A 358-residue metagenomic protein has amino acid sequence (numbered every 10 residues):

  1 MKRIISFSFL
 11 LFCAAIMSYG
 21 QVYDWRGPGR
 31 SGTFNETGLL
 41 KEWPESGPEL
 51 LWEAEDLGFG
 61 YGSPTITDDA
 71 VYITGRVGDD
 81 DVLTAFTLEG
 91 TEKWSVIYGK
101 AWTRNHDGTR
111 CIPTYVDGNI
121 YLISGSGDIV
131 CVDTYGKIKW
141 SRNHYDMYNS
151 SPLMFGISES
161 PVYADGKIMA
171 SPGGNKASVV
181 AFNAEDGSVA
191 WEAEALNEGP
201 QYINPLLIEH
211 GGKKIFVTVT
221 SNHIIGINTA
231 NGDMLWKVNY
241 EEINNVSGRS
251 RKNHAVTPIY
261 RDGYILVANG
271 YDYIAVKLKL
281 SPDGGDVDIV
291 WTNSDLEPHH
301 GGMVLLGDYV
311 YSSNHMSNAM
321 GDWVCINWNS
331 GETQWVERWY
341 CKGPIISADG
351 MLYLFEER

Functional and structural regions predicted by a protein language model:
M1-Q21: Bacterial Sec-dependent N-terminal signal peptides
Q21-E49, V276: Blade/loop signatures of beta-propeller domains
G27-R30, R76-G78, G125, G173-G174 (+5 more regions): Short loop/turn segments immediately following the C-termini of beta-strands
E53-T65, S95-T114, S141-Y163, N175-K176 (+6 more regions): Extracytoplasmic beta-rich repeat domains
D68-D69, D117-G118, D165-G166, G212-K214 (+3 more regions): Short coil/turn segments that connect the beta-strands within blades of beta-propeller domains
V71-I73, L122, A170, T218 (+3 more regions): Residue position within the beta-strands of beta-propeller blades
V82-T84, D128-V130, S178-V180, H223-I225 (+2 more regions): A short loop-to-beta-strand structural motif that recurs across blades of beta-propeller domains
F86-T91, D133-K137, N143, N183-D186 (+3 more regions): Short loop/turn segments that connect beta-strands within beta-propeller blades
